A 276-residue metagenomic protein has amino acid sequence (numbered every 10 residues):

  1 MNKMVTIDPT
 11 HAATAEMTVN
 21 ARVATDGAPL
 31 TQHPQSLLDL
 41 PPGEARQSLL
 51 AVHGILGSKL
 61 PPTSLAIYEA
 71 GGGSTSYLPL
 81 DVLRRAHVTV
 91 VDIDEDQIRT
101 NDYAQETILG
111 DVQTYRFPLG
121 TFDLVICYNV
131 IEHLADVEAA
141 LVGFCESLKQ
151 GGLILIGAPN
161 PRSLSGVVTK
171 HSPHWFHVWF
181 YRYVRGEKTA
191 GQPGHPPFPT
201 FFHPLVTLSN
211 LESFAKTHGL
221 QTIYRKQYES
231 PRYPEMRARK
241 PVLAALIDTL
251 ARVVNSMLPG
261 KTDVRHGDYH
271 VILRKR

Functional and structural regions predicted by a protein language model:
N2-G120, L124, Q227, V264-H270: Conserved N-terminal segment of class I S-adenosyl-L-methionine
L78-L80, T100, D136-V137, S165-V167: Short glycine-/acidic-enriched loop or helix-start segments at secondary-structure transitions that form or flank
V82, C145-E146: Short, surface-exposed basic-aromatic patches at helix termini and helix-loop junctions that form
V90, H133, I156: Conserved SAM-binding loop
T114, E132, S163: Active-site micro-motifs of SAM-dependent methyltransferase domains
L124-V130: A short beta-strand submotif of the Rossmann-like class I SAM-dependent methyltransferase core that lines
L134-A135, L148-Q150: Helix-to-beta-strand junctions that scaffold the AdoMet/dcAdoMet cofactor pocket in Class I SAM-dependent enzymes
E138-A139, G143, L153-R274: S-adenosyl-L-methionine-dependent methyltransferase catalytic module, highlighting the catalytic core
